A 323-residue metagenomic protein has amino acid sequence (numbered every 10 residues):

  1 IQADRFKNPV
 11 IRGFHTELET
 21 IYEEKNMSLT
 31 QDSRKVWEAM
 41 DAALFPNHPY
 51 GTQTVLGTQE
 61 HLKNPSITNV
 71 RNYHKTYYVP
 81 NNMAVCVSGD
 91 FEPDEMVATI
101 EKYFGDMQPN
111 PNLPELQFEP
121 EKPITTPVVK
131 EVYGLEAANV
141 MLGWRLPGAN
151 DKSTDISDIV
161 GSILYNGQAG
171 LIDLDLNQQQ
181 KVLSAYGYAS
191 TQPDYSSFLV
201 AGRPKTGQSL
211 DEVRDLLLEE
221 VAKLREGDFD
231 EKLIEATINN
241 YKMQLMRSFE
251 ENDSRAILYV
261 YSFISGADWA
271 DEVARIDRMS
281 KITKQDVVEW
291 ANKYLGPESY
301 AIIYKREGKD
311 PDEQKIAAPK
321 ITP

Functional and structural regions predicted by a protein language model:
I1-R34, H61-N82, E92, K102 (+1 more regions): Active-site-adjacent, His/Asp/Glu-enriched structural segments that form or flank metal-binding and acid/base networks
M27-N82, D106-D151, S162-D211, K232-Q244 (+4 more regions): Non-catalytic beta-strand/loop surface segments
G89-D94, T206-Q208: Helix N-cap motif at beta-to-alpha junctions
R225, A270-E272, R278, A291: C-terminal soluble interaction/assembly domains
V260-D268, M279: C-terminal, helix-dominated tail/subdomain
K305, P311-P323: Extracellular/periplasmic ectodomains of large secreted or surface enzymes and adhesion receptors
